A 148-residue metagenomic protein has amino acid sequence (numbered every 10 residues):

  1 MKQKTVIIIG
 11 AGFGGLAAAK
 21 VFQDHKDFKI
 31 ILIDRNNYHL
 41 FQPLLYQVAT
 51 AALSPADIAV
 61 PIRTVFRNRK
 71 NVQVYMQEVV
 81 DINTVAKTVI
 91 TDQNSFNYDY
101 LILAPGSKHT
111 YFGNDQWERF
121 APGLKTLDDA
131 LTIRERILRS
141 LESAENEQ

Functional and structural regions predicted by a protein language model:
M1-K4, V72-Q148: FAD-binding core/adjacent interface of flavoenzyme oxidoreductases
K2-V72, Q148: Beta1-alpha1 glycine-rich phosphate/pyrophosphate-binding loop at the start of Rossmann-like nucleotide-binding domains
